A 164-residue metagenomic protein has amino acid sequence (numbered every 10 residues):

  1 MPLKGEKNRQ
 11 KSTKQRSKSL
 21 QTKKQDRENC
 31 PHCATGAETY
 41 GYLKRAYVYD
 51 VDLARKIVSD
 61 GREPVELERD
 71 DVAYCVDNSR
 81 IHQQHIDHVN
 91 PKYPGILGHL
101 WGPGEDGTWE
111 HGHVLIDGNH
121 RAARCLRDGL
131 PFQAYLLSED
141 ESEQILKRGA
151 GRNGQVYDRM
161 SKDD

Functional and structural regions predicted by a protein language model:
P2-K23: Short Lys/Arg-rich cationic patches that frequently serve as NLS/NoLS or arginine-rich RNA/DNA-binding motifs
L20, C33-G36, N78: General secretory precursor processing signal
K23, Y40-A46, I57, R62 (+1 more regions): Conserved catalytic or regulatory cores that recognize and/or transform ribose-phosphate-containing ligands
R27: Residues immediately within or flanking Cys/His clusters that coordinate Zn2+ in small zinc-binding modules
C30: Cysteine-cluster motifs in flexible loop/terminal segments that predominantly coordinate metals
R55-I116, L126-R127, Q133: Short alpha-helix boundary/capping and kink motifs at helix termini
W109-D164: Basic- and aromatic-enriched surface patches that contact anionic nucleotides/nucleic acids
